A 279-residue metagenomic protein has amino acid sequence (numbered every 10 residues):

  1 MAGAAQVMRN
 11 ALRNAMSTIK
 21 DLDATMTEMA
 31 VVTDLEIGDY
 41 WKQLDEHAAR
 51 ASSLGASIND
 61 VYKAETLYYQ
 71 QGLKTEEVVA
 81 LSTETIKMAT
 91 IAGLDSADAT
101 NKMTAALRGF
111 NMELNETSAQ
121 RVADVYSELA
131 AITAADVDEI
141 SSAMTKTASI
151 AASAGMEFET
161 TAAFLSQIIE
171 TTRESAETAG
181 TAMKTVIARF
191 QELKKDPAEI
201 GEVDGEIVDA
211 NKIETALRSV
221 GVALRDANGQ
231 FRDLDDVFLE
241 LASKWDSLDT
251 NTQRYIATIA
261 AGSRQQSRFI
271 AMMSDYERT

Functional and structural regions predicted by a protein language model:
M1-D124, E128-S141, A151-E159, T171-A179 (+4 more regions): A short, structural motif
T160-F164: Extended, hydrophobic alpha-helical segments in both membrane/secreted and soluble proteins
L165-E170: Extracytoplasmic, non-cytosolic globular domains
I187-L193: Short, basic alpha-helical nucleic acid-contact segments in DNA-binding proteins and DNA transaction factors
V208, K212-T279: Hydrophobic, often aromatic-rich secondary-structure segments at membrane interfaces
